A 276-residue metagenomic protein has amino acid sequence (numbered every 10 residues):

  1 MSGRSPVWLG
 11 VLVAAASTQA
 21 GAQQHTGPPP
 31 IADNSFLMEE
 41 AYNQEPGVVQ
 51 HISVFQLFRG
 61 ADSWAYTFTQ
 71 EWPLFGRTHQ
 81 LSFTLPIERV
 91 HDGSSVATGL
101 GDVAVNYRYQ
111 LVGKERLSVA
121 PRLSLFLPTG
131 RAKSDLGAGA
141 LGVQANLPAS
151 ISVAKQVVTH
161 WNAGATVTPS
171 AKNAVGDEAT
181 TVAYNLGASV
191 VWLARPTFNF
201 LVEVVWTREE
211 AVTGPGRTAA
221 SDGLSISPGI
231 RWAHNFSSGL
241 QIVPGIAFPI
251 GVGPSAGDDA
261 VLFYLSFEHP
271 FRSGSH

Functional and structural regions predicted by a protein language model:
M1-W8: Bacterial N-terminal signal peptides that target proteins for export
S2, A20-Q23: Intrinsic low-complexity, intrinsically disordered segments enriched in polar/basic residues
A15-S17: N-terminal signal peptide c-region/cleavage motif recognized by signal peptidases
A22-H276: Transmembrane beta-barrel domains of Gram-negative outer membranes and organellar outer membranes
